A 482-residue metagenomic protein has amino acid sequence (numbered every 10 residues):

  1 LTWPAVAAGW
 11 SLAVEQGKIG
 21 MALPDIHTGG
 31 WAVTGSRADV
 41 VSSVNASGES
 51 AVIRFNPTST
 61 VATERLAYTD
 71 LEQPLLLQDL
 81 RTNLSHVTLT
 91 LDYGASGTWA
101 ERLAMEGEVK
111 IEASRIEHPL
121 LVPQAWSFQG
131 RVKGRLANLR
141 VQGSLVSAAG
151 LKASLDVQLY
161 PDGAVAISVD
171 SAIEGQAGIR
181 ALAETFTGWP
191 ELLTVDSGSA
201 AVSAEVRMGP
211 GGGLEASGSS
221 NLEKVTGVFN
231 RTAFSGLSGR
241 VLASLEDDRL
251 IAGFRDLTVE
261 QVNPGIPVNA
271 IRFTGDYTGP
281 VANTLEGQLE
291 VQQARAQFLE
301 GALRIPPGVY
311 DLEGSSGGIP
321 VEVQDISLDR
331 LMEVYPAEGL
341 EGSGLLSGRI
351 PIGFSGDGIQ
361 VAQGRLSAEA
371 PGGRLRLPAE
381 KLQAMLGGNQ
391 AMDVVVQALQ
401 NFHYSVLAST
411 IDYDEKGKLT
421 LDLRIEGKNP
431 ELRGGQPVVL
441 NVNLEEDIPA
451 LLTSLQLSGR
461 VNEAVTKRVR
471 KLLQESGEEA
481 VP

Functional and structural regions predicted by a protein language model:
L1-V228, G239-D247, I251-F354, A384-G417 (+1 more regions): Extended amphipathic, helix-rich lipid-handling scaffolds
L345-G373: C-terminal structural cap/anchor segments
G373-L382: Outer-membrane beta-barrel and related beta-rich outer-membrane complex signature in Gram-negative bacteria
